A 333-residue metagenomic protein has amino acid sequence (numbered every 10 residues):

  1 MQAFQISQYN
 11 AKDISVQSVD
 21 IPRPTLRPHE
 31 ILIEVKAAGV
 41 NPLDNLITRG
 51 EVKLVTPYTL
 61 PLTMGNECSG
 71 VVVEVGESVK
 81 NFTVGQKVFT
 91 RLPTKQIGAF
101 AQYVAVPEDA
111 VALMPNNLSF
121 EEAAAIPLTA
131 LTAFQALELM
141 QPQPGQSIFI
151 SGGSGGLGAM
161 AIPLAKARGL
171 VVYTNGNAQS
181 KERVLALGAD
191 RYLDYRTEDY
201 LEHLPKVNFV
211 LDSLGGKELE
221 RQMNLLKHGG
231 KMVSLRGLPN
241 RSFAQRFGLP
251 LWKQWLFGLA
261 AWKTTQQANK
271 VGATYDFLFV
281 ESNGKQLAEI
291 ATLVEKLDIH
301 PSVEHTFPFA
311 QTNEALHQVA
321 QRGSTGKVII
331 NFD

Functional and structural regions predicted by a protein language model:
P22-V40, V52-K95: Glycine-rich beta-strand-centered segment in the early N-terminal region that forms part of a ligand/cofactor-binding
P57, N81, T90-G152: NAD(P)H dinucleotide-binding glycine-rich loop of Rossmann-like/cofactor-binding domains, especially the beta1-alpha1
E77-S78, T174-R183, K217-E218, N240: Short glycine/proline-centered loop/turn elements that form peptide/ligand docking sites
I126-T197: Mid-domain Rossmann-like dinucleotide-binding core that forms the NAD(H)/NADP(H) cofactor-binding site
E202-F209: A short acidic, Gly/Pro-enriched loop at the edge of an enzyme's catalytic core that lines a small-molecule cofactor
E218-K296, N331-D333: Glycine-rich phosphate-binding loop and adjacent beta-alpha segment of Rossmann(oid) nucleotide-cofactor-binding
F279-D333: C-terminal hydrophobic helical "lid"/dimerization subdomain of Rossmann-like NAD(P)H-dependent oxidoreductases
